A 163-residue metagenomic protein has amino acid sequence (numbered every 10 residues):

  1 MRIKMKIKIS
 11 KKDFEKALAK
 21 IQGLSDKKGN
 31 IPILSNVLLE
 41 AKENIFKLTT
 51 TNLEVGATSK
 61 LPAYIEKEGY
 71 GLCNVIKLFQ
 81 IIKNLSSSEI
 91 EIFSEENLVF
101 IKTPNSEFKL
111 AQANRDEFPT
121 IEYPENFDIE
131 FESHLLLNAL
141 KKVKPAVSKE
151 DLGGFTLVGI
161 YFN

Functional and structural regions predicted by a protein language model:
M1-N163: Structural preference for solvent-exposed beta-strand-turn elements and adjacent flexible terminal/loop segments within
